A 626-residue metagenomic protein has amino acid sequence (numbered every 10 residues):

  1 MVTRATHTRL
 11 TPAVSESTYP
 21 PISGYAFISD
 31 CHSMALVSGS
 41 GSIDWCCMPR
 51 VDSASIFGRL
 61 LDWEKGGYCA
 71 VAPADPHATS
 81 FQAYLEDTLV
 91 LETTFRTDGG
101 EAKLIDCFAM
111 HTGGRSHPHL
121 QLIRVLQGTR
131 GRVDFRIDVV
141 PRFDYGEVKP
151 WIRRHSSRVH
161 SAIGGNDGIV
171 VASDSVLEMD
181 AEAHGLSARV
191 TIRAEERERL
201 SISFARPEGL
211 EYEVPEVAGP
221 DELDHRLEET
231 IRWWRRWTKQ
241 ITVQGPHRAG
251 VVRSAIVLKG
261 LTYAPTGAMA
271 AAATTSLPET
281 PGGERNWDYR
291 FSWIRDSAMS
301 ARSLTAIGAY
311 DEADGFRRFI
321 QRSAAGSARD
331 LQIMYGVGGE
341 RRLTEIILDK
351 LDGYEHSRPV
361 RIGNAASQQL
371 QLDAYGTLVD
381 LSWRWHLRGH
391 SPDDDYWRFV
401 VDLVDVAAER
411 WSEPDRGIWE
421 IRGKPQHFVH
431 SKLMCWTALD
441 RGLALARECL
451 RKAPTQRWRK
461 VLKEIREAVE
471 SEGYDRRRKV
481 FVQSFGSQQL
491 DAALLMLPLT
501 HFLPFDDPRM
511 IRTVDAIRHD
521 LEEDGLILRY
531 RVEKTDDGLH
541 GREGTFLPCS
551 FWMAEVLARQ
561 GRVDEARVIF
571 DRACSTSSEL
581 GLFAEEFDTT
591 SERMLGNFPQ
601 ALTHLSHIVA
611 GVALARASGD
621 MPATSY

Functional and structural regions predicted by a protein language model:
M1-Y626: Acidic, mature catalytic/reactive cores of soluble proteins
